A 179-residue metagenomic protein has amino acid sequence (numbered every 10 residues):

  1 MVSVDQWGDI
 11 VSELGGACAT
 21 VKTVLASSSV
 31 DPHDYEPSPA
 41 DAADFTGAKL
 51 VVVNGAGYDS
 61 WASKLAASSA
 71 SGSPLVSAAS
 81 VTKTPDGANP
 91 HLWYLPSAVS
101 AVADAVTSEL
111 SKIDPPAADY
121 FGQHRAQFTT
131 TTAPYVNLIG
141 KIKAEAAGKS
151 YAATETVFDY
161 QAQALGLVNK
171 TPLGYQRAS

Functional and structural regions predicted by a protein language model:
M1-S179: Extracytoplasmic metal-acquisition and chelation regions
